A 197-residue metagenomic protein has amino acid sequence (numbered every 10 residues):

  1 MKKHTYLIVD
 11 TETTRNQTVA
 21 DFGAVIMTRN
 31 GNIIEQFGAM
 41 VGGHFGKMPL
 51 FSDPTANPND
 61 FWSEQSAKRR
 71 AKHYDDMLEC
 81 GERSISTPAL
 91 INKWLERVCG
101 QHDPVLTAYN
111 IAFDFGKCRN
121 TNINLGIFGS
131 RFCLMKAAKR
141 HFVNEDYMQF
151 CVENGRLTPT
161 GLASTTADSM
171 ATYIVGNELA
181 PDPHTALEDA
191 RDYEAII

Functional and structural regions predicted by a protein language model:
K2-T121, D168, Y173: Conserved non-catalytic scaffold segment of RNase H-like nuclease domains
T13-R15, K136, D192: Short, glycine/acidic-enriched loop or turn micro-motifs at the edges of active sites
V105-A112, G116-N120, G155-I197: Acidic, Mg2+-coordinating catalytic module of metal-dependent nucleases/exonucleases that use a two-metal-ion mechanism
N122-R131: A short alpha->loop->secondary-structure connector
L134-P159: Short alpha-helix plus adjacent loop in nuclease-associated cores
